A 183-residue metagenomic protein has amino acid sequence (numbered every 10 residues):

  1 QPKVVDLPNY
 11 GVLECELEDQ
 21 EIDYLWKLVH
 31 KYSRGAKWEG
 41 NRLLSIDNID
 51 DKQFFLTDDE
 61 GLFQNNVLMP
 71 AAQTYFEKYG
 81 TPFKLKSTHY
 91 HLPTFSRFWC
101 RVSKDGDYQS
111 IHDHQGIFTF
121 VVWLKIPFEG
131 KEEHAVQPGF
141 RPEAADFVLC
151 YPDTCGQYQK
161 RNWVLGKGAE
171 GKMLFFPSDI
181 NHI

Functional and structural regions predicted by a protein language model:
Q1-H91, W99-Q109: Non-heme Fe(II)/2-oxoglutarate
H30, H89-H91, H114, H134 (+1 more regions): Histidine (H) residue identity feature
G35, K78, E129-G130, N181: Generic macromolecular interface patches on structured domains
R42, D50, M173-I183: Short, charged interaction patches at domain edges and termini
V67-T74, G168-G171, H182: Hydrophobic, well-ordered secondary-structure segments that either form specific early membrane-associated helices used
S96-F175, D179: Catalytic core of non-heme Fe(II) oxygenases with the double-stranded beta-helix
